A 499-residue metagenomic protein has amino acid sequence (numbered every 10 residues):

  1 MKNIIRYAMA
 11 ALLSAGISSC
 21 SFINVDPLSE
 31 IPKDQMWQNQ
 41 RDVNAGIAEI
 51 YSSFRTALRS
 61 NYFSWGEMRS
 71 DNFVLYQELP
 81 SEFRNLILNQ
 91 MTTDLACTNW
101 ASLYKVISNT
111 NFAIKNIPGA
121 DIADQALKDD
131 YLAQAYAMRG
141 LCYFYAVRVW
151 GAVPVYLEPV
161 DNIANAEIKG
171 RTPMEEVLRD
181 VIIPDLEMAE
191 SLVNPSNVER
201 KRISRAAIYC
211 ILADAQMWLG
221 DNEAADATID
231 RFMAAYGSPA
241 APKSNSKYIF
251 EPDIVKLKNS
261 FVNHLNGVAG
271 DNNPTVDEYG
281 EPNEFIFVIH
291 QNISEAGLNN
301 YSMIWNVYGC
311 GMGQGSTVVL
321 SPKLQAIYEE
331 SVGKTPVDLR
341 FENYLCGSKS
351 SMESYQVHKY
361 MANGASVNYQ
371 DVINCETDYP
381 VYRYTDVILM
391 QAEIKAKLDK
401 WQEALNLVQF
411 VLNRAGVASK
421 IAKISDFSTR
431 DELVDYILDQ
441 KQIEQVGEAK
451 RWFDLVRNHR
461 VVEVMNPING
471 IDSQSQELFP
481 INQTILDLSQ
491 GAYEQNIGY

Functional and structural regions predicted by a protein language model:
M1-E30: Bacterial Sec-dependent N-terminal signal peptides
C20-E67, F112, E175, A492-Y499: Acidic, glycine-rich segments characteristic of secretory precursors and extracytoplasmic regions
Q38-D42, I47, Y51, L58 (+4 more regions): Elongated scaffold/linker segments in the mid-to-C-terminal portions of large proteins
N39, N44-L58, L79-W150, T172-D180 (+4 more regions): Conserved, well-structured interaction surfaces
N109, A113, D185, T228-R231 (+2 more regions): Alpha-helical solenoid repeat scaffolds, predominantly canonical TPR units
